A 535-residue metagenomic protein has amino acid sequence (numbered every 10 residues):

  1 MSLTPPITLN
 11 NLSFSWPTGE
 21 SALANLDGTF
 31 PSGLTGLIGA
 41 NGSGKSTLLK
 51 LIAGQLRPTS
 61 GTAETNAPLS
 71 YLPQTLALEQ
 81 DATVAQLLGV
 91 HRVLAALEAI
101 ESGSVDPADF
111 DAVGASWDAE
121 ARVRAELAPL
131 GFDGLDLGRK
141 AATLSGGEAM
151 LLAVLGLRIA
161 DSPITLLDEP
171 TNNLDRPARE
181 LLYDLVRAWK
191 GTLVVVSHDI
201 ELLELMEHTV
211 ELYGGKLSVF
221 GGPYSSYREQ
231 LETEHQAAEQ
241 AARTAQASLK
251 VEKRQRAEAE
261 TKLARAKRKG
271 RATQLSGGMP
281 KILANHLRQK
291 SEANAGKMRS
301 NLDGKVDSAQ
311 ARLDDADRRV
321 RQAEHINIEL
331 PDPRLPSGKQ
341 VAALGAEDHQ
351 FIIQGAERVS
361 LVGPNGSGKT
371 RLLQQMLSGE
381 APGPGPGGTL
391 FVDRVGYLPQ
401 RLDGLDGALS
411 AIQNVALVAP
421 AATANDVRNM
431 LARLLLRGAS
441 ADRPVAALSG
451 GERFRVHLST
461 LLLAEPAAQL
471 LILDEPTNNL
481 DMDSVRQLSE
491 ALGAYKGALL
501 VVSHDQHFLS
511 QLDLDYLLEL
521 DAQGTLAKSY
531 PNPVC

Functional and structural regions predicted by a protein language model:
S2-L12, V93-M150, T233-A346: Coupling and communication elements adjacent to P-loop NTPase active sites across diverse families
L9-L12, S21-G33, G61, A343-S360: Conserved beta-strand
L34-T35, T47-A108, G355-D426, H504 (+1 more regions): ABC ATPase nucleotide-binding domain signature region
L78-T143, L402-L470, E475, D483: ABC-family P-loop ATPase nucleotide-binding domains
G146-L166, L377-G379, E452-I472: GG-anchored amphipathic helix commonly corresponding to the ABC/SMC/Rad50 NBD signature/C-loop
T165-E169, L174, L398, L470-E475 (+1 more regions): Catalytic Walker B motif of ABC-type/P-loop ATPase nucleotide-binding domains
D199-L205, S226, G404, Q506-Q511: Conserved H-loop
M206-G221, S510-S529: H-loop (His-switch) and adjacent beta-strand-loop-beta switch element of ABC-type ATPase nucleotide-binding domains
